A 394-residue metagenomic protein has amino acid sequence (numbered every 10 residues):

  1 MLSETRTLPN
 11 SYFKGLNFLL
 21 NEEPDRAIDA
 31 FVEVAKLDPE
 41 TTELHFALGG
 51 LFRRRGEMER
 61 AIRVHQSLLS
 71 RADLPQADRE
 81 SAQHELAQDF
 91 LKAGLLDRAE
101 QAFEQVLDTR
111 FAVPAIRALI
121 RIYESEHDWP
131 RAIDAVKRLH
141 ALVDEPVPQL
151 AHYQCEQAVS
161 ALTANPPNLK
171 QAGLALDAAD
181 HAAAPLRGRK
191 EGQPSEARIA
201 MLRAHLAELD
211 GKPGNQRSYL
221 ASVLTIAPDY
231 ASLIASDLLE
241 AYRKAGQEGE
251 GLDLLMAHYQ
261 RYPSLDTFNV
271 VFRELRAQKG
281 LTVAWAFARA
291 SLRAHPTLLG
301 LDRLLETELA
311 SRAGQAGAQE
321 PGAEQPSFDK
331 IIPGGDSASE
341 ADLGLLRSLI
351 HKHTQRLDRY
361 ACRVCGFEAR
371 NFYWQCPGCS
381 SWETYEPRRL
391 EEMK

Functional and structural regions predicted by a protein language model:
M1-T7, D108-T109, R117, S125-P148 (+1 more regions): Long, contiguous interaction/recruitment modules in multidomain scaffold/adaptor proteins
E4-E40, A47, R53-E57, R63 (+3 more regions): Alpha-helical segment of the N-proximal tetratricopeptide repeat
P9, E43, A77-S81, P114 (+6 more regions): Start-of-helix register in tetratricopeptide repeats
F13, A47, E85, A118 (+7 more regions): "A position-specific structural signal for the A-helix of alpha-solenoid helical repeats
F18, F52, F90, Y123 (+5 more regions): Residue at a conserved register position within TPR or TPR-like alpha-solenoid repeats
N21, R55, A93, E126 (+5 more regions): Structural motif corresponding to the intra-repeat A-B loop/turn of tetratricopeptide repeats
P24-D25, M58, L96, W129 (+5 more regions): TPR-repeat structural position
